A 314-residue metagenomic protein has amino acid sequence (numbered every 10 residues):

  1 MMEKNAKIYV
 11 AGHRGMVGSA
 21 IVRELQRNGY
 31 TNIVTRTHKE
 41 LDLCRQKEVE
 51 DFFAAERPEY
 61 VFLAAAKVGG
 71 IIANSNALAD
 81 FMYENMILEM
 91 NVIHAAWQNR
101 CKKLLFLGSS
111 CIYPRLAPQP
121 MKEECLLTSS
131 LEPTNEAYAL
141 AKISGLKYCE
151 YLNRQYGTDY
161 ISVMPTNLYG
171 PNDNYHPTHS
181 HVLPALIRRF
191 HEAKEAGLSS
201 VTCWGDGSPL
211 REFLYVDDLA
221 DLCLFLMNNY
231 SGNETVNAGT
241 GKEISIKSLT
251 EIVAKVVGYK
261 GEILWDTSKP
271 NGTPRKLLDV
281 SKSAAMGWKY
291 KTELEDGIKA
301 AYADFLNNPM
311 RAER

Functional and structural regions predicted by a protein language model:
K4, M90-N135, I161: Conserved Rossmann-fold NAD(P)-dependent oxidoreductase catalytic core, especially the SDR/UDP-sugar
A11, R36, V61-K67, L104-S110 (+1 more regions): SDR active-site strand-loop-helix element
A11-M16, A20-E24, N28, E192-R314: C-terminal substrate-binding subdomain of Rossmann-fold SDR/epimerase-dehydratase oxidoreductases
Q26-D51: Adenosine-cofactor binding site in Rossmann-like domains, unifying the SAM/SAH pocket of S-adenosylmethionine-dependent
Q46-M86, A95-Q98: NAD(P)H-binding glycine-rich loop region in Rossmannoid oxidoreductase-like domains and their noncatalytic homologs
M82, M86, T134-L146, H176-P184 (+2 more regions): Short-chain dehydrogenase/reductase
I112-P114, A137, I161-A185, P209-L210: Flexible, glycine-rich beta-alpha linker
P133-T166, A185-A196: Active-site Tyr-X1-5-Lys
